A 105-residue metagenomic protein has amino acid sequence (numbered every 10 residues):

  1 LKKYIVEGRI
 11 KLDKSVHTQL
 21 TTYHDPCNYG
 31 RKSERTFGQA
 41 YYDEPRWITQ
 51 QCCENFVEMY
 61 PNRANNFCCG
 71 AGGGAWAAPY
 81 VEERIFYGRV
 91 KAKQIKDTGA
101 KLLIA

Functional and structural regions predicted by a protein language model:
L1-A105: Iron-sulfur cluster-binding electron-transfer modules in prokaryotic oxidoreductases
